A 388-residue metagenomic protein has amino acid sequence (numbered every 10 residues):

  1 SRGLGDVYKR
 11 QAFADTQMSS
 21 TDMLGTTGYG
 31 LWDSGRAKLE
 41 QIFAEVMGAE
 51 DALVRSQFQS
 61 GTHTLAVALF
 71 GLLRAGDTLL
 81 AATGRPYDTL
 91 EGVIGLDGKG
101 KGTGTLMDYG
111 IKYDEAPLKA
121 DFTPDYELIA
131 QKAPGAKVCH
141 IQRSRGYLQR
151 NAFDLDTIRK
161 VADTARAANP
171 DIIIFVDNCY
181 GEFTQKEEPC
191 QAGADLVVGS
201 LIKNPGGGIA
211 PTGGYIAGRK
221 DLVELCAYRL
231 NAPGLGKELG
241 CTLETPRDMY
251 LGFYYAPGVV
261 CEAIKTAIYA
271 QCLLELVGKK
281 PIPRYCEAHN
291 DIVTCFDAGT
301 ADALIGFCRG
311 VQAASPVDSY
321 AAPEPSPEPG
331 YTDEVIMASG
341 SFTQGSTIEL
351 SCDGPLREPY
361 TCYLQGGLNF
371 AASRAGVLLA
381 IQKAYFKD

Functional and structural regions predicted by a protein language model:
G3-Y8: Short, small-residue-biased leader/transition segments that mark boundaries at the very start of proteins
K9-D15, S19-D22, L31, E45 (+7 more regions): Conserved PLP-enzyme active-site core in the AAT-like
D22, T26, L53-S56, I292-D297: Short glycine-rich or small-residue beta-strand-to-loop segments that form or flank ligand, phosphate, metal/Fe-S
Y29-G35: N-terminal small-domain helix-loop-helix segment of the aminotransferase-like
E40: Generic structural marker for isolated residues within well-ordered, non-membrane alpha-helices of soluble domains
F43-A44, A270: Structural element of the ATP-grasp superfamily
E275-K387: Conserved C-terminal alpha-helix-loop-beta "cap" of PLP-dependent enzymes that closes/shapes the active-site mouth
